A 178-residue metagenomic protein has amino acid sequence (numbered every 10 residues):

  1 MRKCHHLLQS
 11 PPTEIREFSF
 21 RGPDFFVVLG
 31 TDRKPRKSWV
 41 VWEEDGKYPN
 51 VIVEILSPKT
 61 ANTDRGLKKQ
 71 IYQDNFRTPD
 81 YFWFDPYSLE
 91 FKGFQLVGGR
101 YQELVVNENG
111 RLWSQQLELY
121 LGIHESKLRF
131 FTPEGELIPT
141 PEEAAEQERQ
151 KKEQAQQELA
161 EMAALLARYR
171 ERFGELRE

Functional and structural regions predicted by a protein language model:
M1-I15: Active-site acidic/histidine clusters and adjacent loop/turn architecture that either coordinate catalytic ions
P12-P23, V28-V51, I55-F76, W83-E178: C-terminal interaction segment
